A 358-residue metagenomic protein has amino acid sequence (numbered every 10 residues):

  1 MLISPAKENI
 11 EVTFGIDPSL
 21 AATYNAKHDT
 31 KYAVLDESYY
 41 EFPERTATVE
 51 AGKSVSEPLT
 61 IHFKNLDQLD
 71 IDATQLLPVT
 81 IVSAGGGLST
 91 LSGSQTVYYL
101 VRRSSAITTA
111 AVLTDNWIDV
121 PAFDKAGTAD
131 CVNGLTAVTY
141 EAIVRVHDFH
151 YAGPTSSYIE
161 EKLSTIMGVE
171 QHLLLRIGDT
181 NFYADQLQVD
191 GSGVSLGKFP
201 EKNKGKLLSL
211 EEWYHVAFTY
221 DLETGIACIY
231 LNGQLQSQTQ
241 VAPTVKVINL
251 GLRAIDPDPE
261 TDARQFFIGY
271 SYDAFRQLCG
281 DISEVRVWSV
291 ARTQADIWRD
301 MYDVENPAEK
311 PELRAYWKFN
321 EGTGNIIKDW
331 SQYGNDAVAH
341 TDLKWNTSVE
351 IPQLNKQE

Functional and structural regions predicted by a protein language model:
A22-A47, L196-K198: Short beta-strand and strand-turn-strand segments in soluble, beta-rich domains
D67-L76, A129: Short glycine/proline/serine/threonine-rich loop/turn segments at secondary-structure transition edges
R103-V112, H147, R176-I248, W345-Q357: Extracellular glycan-interaction surfaces
A106-Q188, R292-D296: Extracellular glycan-recognition modules
A122-Y140, K204-Y214, F275-D281, A308-K310: Extracellular/lumenal carbohydrate-interaction signature centered on repeated Trp-anchored short motifs
T139-D148, V216-F218, V285-V287, Y316-W317: Short hydrophobic/aromatic patches on beta-strands that form ligand-binding or substrate-lining surfaces
I255-S283, W298-E305, E358: Extracellular glycan-interaction patches encoded by glycine-rich segments
E284-E358: Extended recognition patches within non-cytosolic domains
